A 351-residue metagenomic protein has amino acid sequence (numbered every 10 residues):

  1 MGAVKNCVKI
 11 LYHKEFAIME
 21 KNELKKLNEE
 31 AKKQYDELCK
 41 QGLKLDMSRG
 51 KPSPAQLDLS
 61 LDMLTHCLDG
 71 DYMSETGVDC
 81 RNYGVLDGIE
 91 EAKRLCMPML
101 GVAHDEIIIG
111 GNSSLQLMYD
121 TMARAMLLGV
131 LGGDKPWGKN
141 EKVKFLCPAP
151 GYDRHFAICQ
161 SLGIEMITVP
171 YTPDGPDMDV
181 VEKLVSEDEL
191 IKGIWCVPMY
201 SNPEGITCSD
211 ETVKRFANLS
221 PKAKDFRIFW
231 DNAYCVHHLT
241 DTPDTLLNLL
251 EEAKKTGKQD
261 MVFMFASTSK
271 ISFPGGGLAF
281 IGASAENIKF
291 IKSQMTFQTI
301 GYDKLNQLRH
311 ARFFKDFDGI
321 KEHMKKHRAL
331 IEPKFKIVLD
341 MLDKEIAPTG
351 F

Functional and structural regions predicted by a protein language model:
Y12-F16, I337-F351: Short, intrinsically disordered, charge-balanced linker/junction segments flanking boundaries in proteins
I18-D87, M97-P98: N-terminal "arm"/small-domain region of PLP-dependent enzymes with the aminotransferase-like
P54-A55, I164, T349-F351: Conserved PLP-binding catalytic core of the aspartate aminotransferase-like
Y72, V78-K224, C235-G257: Conserved core of the PLP fold type I
G110, E251-E332, M341-E345: Conserved core segment of the aminotransferase class I/II
G193, R227-I228, F263: Hydrophobic "anchor" residues on beta-strands that sit immediately upstream of conserved functional sites
